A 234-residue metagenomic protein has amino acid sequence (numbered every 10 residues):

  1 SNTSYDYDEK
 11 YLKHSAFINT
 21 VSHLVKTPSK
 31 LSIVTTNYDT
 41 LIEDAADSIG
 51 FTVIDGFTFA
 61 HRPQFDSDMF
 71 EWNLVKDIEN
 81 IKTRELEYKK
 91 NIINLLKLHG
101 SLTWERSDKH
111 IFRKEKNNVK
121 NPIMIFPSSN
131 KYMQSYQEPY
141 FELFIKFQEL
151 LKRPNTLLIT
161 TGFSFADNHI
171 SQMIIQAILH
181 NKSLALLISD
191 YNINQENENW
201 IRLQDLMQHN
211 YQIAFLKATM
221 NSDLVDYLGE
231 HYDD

Functional and structural regions predicted by a protein language model:
S1-L12, I123-E138: Glycine-rich phosphate-binding "P-loop"
Y5-E9, K26-V34, L86, S135 (+1 more regions): Conserved aromatic-histidine-acidic binding/catalytic patches
D8-H23, P139-F147: A short, well-structured juxtamembrane/interface segment
K13, V25, A166-H169: Short, glycine/acidic-rich beta->alpha junctions
N19-M124: Extended, H/D-rich, highly charged conserved domains that either
E85, M133-S135, F141-D234: SIR2/sirtuin-family catalytic core signature
F112-S128, Y136-P139, K146-E149: A glycine-rich, aromatic-flanked flexible loop/lid motif
